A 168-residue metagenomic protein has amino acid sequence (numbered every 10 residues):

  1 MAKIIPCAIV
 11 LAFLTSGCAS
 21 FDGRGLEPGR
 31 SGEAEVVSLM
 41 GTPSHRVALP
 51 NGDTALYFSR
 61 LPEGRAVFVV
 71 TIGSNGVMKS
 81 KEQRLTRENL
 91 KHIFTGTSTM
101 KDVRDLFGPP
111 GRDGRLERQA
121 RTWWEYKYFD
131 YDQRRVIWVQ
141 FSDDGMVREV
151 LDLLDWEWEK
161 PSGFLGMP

Functional and structural regions predicted by a protein language model:
A2-V10: Sec-dependent signal peptide recognition, specifically the positively charged N-region followed immediately by
T15-G17: C-terminal motif of bacterial Sec signal peptides marking the signal peptidase cleavage site
A19-P168: Residues within mature, well-folded domains
